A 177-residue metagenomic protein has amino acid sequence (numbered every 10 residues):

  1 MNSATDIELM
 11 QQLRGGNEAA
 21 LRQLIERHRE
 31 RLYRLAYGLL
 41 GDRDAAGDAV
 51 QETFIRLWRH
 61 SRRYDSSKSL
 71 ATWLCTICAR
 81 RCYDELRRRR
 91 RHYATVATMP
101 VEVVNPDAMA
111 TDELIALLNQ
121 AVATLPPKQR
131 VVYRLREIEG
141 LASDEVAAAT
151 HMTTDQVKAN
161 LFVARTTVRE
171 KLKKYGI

Functional and structural regions predicted by a protein language model:
N2, R14-Q23, Y33-E52, T154 (+1 more regions): Short, charged helix-capping/linker segments at alpha-helix termini
N2-D6, R91-I115, A142: Internal acidic/polar
R14-G15, L40-G41, E52-S69, R88-R90: Sigma70-family region 2
I25-R43, H60, V122, T167 (+1 more regions): Amphipathic, Lys/Arg- and hydrophobic-enriched alpha-helical face
R34, D48-I55, R59, K68-R80: Structural recognition of an alpha-helix C-terminal capping motif at a helix-to-coil junction
R59-S66, T76-V96, T111, K174: Arg/Lys-rich amphipathic alpha helix in sigma70-family domain 2
R87-R90, L125, R130, R165-I177: Short, Lys/Arg-enriched C-terminal cap helix and immediately downstream tail that follows
A123, P127, V131, L135 (+1 more regions): Helix-turn-helix DNA-binding module
